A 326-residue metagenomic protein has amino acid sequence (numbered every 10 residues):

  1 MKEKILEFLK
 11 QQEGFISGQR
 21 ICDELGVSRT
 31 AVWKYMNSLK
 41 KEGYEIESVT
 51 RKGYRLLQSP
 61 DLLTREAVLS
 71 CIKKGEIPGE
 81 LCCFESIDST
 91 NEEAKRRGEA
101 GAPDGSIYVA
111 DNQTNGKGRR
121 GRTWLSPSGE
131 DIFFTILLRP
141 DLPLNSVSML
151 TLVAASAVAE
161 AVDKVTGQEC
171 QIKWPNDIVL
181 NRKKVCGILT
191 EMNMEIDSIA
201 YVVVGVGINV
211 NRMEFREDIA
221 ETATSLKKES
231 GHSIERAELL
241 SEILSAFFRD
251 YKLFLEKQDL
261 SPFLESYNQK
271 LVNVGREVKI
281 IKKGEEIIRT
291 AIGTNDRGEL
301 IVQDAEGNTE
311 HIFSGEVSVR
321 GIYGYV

Functional and structural regions predicted by a protein language model:
M1-S28, N37, K41-E42, L144-S146 (+2 more regions): Long, positively charged amphipathic alpha-helical accessory segments at protein N-termini or as interdomain linkers
K2-D163, C186, I234: N-terminal lobe of the biotin/lipoate ligase/transferase fold
E47, C170-Q171: A local structural micro-motif
E85, I172-W174: Short loop/edge segments at beta-strand edges and connector loops that shape dinucleotide/nucleotide cofactor-binding
D177: Conserved active-site carboxylates
